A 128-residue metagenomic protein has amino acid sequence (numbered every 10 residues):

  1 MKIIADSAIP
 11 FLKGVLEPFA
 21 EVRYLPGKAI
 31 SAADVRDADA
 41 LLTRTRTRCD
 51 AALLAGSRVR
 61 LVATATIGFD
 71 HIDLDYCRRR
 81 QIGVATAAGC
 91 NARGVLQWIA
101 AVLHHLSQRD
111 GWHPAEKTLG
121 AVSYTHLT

Functional and structural regions predicted by a protein language model:
M1-A38: N-terminal glycine-/charge-rich "phosphate-binding" loop or analogous flexible N-terminal tail
A40-W112: Phosphate/diphosphate ligand-binding glycine-rich loop within oxidoreductases
A115-T118: Phosphate-coordination loops involved in phosphoryl transfer and adenosine-cofactor binding
V122: Conserved N-terminal Rossmann-fold NAD(P)-binding element of oxidoreductases
T125-T128: Conserved small/polar residues in nucleotide/adenosyl-binding loops
